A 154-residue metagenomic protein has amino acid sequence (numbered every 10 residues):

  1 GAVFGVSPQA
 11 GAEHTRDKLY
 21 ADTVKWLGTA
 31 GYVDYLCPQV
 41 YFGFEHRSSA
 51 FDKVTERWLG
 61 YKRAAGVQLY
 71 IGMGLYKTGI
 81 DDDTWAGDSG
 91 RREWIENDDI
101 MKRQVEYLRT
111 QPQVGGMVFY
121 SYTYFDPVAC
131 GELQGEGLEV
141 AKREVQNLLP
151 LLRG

Functional and structural regions predicted by a protein language model:
G1-L19, G66-T78: Aromatic-lined carbohydrate-recognition surfaces of secreted/lumenal glycan-active proteins
R16-Y20, S48-D52: Conserved strand-to-helix beginnings and helix N-cap segments that scaffold or border functional pockets
V24-A50, R57-G154: Substrate-binding cleft of secreted/luminal carbohydrate-active enzymes
